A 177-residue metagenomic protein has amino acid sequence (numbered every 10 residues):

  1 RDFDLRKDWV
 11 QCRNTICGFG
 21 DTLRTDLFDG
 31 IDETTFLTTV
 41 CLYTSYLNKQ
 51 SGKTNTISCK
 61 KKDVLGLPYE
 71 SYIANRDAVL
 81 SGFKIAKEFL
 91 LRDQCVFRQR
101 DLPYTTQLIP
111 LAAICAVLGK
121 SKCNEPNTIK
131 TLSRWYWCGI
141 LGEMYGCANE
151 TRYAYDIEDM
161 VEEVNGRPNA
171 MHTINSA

Functional and structural regions predicted by a protein language model:
R1-G30: Extended, regular secondary-structure scaffolds
G20-S176: A cross-family structural signal marking well-folded subdomains
